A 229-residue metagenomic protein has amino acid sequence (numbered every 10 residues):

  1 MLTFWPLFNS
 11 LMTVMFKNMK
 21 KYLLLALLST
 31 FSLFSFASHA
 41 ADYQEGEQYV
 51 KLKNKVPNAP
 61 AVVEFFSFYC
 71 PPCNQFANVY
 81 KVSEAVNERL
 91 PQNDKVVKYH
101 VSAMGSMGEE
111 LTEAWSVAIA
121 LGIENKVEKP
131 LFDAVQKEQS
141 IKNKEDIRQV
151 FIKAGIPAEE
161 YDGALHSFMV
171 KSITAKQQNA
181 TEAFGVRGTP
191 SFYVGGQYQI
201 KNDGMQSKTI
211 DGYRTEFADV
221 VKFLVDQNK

Functional and structural regions predicted by a protein language model:
M1, M12-M15: Methionine residue identity
F16-A26: Bacterial N-terminal signal peptides that target proteins for export
L25-F34: Bacterial N-terminal signal peptides
F34-A41: Sec/Tat signal peptide C-region and signal peptidase I cleavage site
Q44-V62: A short beta-strand-turn-helix
F68-E145: Structural alpha/beta surface segment adjacent to cysteine/selenocysteine redox centers across thiol/disulfide enzymes
A154-K229: C-terminal cap of thioredoxin/glutaredoxin-like
